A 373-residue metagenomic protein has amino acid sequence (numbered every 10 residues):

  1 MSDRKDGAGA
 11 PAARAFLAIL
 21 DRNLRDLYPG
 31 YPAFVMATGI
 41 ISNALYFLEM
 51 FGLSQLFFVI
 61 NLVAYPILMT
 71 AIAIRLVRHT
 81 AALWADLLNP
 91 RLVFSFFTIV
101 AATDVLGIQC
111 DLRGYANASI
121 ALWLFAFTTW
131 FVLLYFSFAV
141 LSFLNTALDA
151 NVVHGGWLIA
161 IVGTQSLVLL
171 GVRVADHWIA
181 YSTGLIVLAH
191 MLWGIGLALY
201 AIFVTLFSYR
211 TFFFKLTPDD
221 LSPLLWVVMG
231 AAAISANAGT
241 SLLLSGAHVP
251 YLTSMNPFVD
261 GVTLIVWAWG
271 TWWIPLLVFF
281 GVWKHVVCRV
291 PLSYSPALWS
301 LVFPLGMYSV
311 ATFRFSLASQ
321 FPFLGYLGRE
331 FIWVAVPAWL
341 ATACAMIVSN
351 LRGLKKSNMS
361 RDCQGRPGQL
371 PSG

Functional and structural regions predicted by a protein language model:
S2-A73, R78: N-terminal signal-anchor module of multipass membrane proteins
L17-F34, A85-V93, S142-T164, L192 (+2 more regions): Cytoplasm-facing juxtamembrane segments at the starts of transmembrane helices in multi-pass membrane proteins
L24-L45, S95-L106, G155-R173, V228-S241 (+1 more regions): The first (N-terminal) embedded transmembrane alpha-helix
A37, S42-N43, I67-A71, R75 (+4 more regions): C-terminal transmembrane-bundle signature of multipass membrane proteins, characterized by strong activation on
F51-A126: Membrane helical hairpin/interfacial module
L56-M69, S119-V132, V187-Y200, T263-W272 (+1 more regions): Structural signature of hydrophobic alpha-helical transmembrane segments
W84-R91, I108-T164, L169-W193, F214-P218: Membrane-interface helix-loop-helix junctions at boundaries between adjacent transmembrane segments
A160-F280: Generic multipass alpha-helical transmembrane bundles of integral membrane proteins
